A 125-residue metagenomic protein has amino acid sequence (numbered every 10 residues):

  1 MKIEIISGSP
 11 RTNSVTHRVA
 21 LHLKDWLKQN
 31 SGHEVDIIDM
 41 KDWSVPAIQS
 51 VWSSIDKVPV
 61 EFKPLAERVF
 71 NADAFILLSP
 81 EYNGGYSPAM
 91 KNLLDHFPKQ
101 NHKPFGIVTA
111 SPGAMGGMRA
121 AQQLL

Functional and structural regions predicted by a protein language model:
M1-D95: N-terminal beta1-alpha1-beta2 submodule of the flavodoxin-like/Rossmannoid cofactor-binding fold
E34, H102-P104: Short acidic capping loops at alpha-helix termini that bridge into adjacent secondary structure
F97-N101: Short, conserved loop/helix-junction motifs that constitute active-site signature segments in enzyme catalytic cores
F105-L125: Short, glycine-/small-residue-rich phosphate/pyrophosphate-handling segment
